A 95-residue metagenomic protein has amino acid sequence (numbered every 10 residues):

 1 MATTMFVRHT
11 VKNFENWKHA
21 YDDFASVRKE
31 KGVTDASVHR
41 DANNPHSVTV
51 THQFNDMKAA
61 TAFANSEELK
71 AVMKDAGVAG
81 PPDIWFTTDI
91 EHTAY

Functional and structural regions predicted by a protein language model:
M1-E67, A71, D75-Y95: Short S/T/G/P-rich N-terminal loop/turn motif that feeds into the first structured element of a domain
